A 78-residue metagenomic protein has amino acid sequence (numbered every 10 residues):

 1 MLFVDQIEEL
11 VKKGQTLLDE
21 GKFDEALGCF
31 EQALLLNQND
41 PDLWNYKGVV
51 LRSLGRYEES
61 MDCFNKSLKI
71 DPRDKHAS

Functional and structural regions predicted by a protein language model:
M1-E9: TPR-adjacent "capping" and linker segments in tetratricopeptide-repeat scaffold/adaptor proteins
I7-E8, P41-D42, K75-H76: Helix-start (N-cap) detector for alpha-helical repeat units in TPR-like alpha-solenoids, especially tetratricopeptide
D19-E20, S53: Register position in tetratricopeptide repeats
